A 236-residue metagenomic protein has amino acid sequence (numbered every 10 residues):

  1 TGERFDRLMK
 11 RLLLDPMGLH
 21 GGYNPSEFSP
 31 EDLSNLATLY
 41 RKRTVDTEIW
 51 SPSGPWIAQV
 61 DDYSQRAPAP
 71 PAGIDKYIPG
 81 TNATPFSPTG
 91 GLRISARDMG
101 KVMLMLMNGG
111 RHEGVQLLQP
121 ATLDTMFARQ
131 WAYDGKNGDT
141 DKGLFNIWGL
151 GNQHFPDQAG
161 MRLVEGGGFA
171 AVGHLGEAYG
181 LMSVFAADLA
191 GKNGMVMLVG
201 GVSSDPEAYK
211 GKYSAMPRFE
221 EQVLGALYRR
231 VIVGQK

Functional and structural regions predicted by a protein language model:
T1-A170: Short, surface-exposed loop or secondary-structure junction motifs that flank catalytic or metal-binding residues
I94, L144-F145, A178-Y179, A187-G191: Extracellular/periplasmic catalytic domains that process cell-envelope and extracellular macromolecules
M99, M107, A178, G200-S203: Short, glycine-/Ser/Thr-/acidic-enriched flexible segments
N108, F127-N137, D157, V164-E165 (+1 more regions): Short, gly/Ser/Thr-rich active-site loops of penicillin-recognizing serine hydrolases
H154-F155, H174, A187, V199: Hydrophobic side chains in beta-strands
G166-A170, L175, S214: Short intrinsically disordered coil segments
A171-Y179, V184-F185: Low-complexity, glycine/alanine/valine/leucine- and proline-rich hydrophobic stretches
M182-D188, K192-Y209: Short, well-ordered beta-strand elements
